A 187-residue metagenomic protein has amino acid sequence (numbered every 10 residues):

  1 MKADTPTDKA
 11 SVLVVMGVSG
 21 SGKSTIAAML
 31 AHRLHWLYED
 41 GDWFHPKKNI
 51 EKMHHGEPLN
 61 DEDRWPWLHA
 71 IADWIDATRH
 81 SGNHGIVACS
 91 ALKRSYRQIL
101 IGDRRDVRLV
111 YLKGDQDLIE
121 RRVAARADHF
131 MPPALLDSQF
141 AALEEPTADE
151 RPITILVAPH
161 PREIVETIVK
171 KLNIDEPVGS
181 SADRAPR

Functional and structural regions predicted by a protein language model:
M1-S11: Extreme N-terminal, non-catalytic leader segments that precede Walker-type/kinase nucleotide-binding cores
V15: Hydrophobic anchor at the beta1->P-loop junction of P-loop NTPases
V18: P-loop (Walker A) phosphate-binding loop of NTP-binding proteins
K23: Conserved lysine of the Walker
A28-A70: Conserved substrate/cofactor phosphate-moiety recognition/catalytic segment in nucleotide-dependent phosphotransferases
E62-R104, L112: Glycine-rich phosphate-binding loop used to anchor ATP phosphates in small-molecule kinases, encompassing both
D103-V123: Conserved phosphate-donor/acceptor-positioning beta-strand/loop module used by diverse small-molecule
A125-T167: Small-molecule kinase domains that catalyze NTP-dependent phosphoryl transfer to phosphate-bearing small molecules
